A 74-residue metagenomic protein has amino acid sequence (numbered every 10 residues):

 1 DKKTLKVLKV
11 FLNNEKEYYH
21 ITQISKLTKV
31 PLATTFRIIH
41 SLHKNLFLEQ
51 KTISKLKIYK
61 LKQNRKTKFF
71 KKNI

Functional and structural regions predicted by a protein language model:
D1-T4, Y18-H20, I53-N73: Short, cationic-aromatic polyanion-contact patches
L5-V10: Pre-recognition alpha-helix immediately N-terminal to the DNA-recognition helix within helix-turn-helix or winged-helix
L12-K16: Short helix-capping/hinge SLiMs at alpha-helix to coil transitions
Q23-L27: A short acidic, leucine-rich amphipathic alpha-helix
P31-L32: Short coil turns linking two alpha-helices in DNA-binding domains
H43-T52: A short, conserved structural fragment
